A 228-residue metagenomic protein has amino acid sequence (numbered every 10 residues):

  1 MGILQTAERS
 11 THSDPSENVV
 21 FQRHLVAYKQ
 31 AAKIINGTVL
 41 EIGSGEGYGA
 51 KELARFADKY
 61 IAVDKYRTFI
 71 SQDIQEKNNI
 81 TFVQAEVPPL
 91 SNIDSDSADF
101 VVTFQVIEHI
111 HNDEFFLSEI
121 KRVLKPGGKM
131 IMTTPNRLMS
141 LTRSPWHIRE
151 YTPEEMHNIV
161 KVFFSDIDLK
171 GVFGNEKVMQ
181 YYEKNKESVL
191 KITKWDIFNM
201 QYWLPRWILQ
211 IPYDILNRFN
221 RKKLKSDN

Functional and structural regions predicted by a protein language model:
M1-D96, F100-F104, E114-L117, P153 (+6 more regions): Conserved N-terminal segment of class I S-adenosyl-L-methionine
Q105-H109: A short His-aromatic
H111-F115, T142: Short N-terminal helix/helix-N-cap motif within the alpha/beta-hydrolase-1
E114-P126: A short glycine-rich, Lys/Arg-flanked "PGG" loop and its adjoining helix->strand segment in the class I
G128-T134: Conserved beta-strand signature within the Rossmann-like core of class I S-adenosyl-L-methionine
P135-S140, E150, F173-E176: Short "lid" loop at the C-terminus of a central beta-strand within the Rossmann-like core of SAM-dependent
S140-N158: Acceptor-substrate binding/catalytic loop of class I
F164-E176: Conserved S-adenosyl-L-methionine
